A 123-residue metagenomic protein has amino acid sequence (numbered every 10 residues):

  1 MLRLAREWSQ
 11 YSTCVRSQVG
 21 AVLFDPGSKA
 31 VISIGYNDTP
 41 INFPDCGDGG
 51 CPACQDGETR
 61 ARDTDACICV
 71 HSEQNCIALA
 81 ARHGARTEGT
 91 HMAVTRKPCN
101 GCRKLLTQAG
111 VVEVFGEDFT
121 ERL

Functional and structural regions predicted by a protein language model:
M1-L123: Zinc-dependent deaminase catalytic domain
